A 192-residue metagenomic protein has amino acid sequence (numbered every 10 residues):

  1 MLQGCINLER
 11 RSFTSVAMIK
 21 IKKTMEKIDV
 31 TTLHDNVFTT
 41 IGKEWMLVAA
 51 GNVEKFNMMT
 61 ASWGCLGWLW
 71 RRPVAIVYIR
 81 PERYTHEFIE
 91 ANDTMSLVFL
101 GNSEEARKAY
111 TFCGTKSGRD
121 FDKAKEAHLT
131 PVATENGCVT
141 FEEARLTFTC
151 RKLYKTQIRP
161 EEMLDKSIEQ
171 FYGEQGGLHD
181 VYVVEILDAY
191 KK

Functional and structural regions predicted by a protein language model:
M1-L2: N-terminal chloroplast transit peptides
R11-F13: N-terminal mitochondrial targeting presequences
I19-A61, C65-K192: Active-site-proximal mixed secondary-structure blocks
